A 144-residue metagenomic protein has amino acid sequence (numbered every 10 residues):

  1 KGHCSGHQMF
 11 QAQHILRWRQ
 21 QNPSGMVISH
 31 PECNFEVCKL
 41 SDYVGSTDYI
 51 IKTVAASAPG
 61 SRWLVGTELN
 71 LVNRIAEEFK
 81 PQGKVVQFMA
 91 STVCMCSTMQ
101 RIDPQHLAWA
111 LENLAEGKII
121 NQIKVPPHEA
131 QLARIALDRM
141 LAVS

Functional and structural regions predicted by a protein language model:
K1-S144: The feature marks the mature, well-folded catalytic cores of soluble enzymes
